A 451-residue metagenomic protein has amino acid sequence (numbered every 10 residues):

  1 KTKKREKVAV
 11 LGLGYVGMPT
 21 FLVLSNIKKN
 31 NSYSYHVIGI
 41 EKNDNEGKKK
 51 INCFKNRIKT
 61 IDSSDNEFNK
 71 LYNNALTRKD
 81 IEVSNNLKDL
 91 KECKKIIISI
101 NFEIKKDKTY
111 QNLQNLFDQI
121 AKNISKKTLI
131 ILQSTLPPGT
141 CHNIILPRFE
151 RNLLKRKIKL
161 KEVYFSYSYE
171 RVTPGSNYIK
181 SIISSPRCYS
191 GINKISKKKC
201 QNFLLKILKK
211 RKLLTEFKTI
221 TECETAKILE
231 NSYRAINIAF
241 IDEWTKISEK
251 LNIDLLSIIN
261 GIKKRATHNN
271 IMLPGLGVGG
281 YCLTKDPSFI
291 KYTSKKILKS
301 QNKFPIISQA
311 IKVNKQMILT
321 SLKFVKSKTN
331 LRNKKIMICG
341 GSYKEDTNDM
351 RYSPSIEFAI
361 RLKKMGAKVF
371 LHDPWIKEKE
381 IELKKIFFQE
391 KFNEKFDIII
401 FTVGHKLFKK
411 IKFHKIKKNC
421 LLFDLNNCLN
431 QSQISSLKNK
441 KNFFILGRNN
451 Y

Functional and structural regions predicted by a protein language model:
K1-Y451: Structural/interface elements that position substrates and couple domains in central-metabolism enzymes
